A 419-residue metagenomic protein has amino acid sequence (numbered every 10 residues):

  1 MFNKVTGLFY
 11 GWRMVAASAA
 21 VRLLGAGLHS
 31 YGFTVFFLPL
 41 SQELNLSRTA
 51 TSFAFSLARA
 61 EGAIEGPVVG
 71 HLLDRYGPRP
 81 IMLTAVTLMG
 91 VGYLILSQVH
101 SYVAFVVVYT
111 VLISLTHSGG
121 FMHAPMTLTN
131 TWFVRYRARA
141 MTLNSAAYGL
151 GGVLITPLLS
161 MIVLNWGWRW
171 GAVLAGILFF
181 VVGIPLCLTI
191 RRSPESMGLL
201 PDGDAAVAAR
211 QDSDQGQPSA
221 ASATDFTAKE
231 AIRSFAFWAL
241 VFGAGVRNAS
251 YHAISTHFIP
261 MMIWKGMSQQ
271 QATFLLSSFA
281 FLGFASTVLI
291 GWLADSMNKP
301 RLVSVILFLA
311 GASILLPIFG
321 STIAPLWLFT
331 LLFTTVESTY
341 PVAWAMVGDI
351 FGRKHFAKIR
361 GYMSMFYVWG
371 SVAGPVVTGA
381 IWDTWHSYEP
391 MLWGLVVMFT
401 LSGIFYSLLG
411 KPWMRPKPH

Functional and structural regions predicted by a protein language model:
L23, G92, A104-G120, G245 (+1 more regions): Hydrophobic core of transmembrane alpha-helices in multi-pass small-molecule transporters, especially MFS/SLC-type
H29, F33-F37, K229-T287: Extracytoplasmic gate region of multi-pass secondary transporters
L40, G119-F133, S338-F351: Intracellular juxtamembrane helix-capping segments at the cytosolic ends of symmetry-related transmembrane helices
L40-S41, L72-L73, L158-W166, M262-I263 (+2 more regions): Interfacial helix-cap and linker-helix signal at transmembrane-aqueous boundaries of multi-pass secondary transporters
F53-H71, S277-I290: Central cavity-lining transmembrane alpha-helices of secondary-active solute carriers, predominantly the Major
T87-H100, L309-S321: C-terminal ends and interior cores of transmembrane alpha-helices in multi-pass membrane transporters/permeases
Y148-M197: Helix-loop-helix hairpin linking two adjacent transmembrane segments in secondary transporters
Y251, Q271, S277-M346: C-terminal transmembrane helical hairpin of 12-TM major facilitator-type secondary transporters
